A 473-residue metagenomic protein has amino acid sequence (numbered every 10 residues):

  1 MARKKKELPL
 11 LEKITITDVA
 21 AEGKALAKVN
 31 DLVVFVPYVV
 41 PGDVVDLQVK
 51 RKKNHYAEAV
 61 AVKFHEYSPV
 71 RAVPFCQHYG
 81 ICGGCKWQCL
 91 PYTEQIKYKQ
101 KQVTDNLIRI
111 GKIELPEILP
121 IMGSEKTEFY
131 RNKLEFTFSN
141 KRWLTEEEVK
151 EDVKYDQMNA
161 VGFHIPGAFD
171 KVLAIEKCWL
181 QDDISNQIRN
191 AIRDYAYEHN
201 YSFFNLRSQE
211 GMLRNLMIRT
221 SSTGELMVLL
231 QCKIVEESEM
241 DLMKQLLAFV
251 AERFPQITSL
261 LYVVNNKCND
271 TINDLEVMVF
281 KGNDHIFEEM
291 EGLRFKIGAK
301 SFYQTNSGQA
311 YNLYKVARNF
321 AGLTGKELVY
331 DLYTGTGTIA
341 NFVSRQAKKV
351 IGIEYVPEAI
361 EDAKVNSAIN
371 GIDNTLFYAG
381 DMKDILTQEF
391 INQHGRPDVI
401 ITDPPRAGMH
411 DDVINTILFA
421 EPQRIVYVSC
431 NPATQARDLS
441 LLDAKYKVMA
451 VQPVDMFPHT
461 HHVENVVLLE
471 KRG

Functional and structural regions predicted by a protein language model:
M1-H78, L376, K383-D384: Terminal RNA-binding accessory module
A2-K13, D18-G23, E237-G473: Rossmann-like S-adenosyl-L-methionine
A25-N30, G162-I165, L229-Q231, A363: Short, acidic/hydrophobic/Gly-rich beta-strand patch recurrent on exposed beta strands that often constitutes part
K63-P74, G80-S202: Extended interfacial segments that mediate partner engagement and assembly in macromolecular machines
L119-K126, L206, L213-N215, P453-M456: Short, solvent-exposed loop/turn elements at beta->coil junctions and helix N-caps that rim active or binding pockets
D170-L206, E210-R214, I234-L261: Internal alpha/beta scaffold segment
I218, G224-K233, R294-G298: Short, aliphatic-rich beta-strand segments
